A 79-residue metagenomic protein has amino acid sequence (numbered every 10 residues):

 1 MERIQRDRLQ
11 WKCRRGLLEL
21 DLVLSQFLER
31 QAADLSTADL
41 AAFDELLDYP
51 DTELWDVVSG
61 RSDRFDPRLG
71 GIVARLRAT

Functional and structural regions predicted by a protein language model:
E2-T79: Positively charged, polar, low-complexity stretches
